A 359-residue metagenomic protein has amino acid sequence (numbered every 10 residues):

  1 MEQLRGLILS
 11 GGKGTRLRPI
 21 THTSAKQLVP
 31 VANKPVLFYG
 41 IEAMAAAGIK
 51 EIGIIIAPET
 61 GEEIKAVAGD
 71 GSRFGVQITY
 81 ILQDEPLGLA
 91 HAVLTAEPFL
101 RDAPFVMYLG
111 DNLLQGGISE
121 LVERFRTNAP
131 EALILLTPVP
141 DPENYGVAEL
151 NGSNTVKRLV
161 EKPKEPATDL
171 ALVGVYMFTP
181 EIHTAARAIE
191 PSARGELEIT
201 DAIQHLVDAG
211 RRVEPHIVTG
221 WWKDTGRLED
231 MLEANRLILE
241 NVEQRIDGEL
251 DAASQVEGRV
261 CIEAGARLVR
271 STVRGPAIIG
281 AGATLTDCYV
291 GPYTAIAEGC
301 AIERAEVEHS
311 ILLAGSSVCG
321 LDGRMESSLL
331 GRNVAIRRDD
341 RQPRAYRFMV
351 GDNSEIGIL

Functional and structural regions predicted by a protein language model:
M1, T155, E181, A188-L359: Left-handed beta-helix
M1-I8, R16-H22, V29-P30, K34-L109 (+5 more regions): Conserved N-terminal catalytic core of the sugar/cofactor nucleotidyltransferase
G12, D111, P138, R227: Active-site glycine-centered loops adjacent to acidic/histidine catalytic or metal-binding residues that shape
G12, E59, P180-E181, E229: Alpha-helix/helix-capping structural signal
L28, A148-L150, P215: A structural signal for short hydrophobic beta-strand segments in well-ordered beta-sheet cores
E51-A57, L136, I311, L329: Short internal beta-strands
I81-Q83, L135, H216-V218: Conserved beta-strand termini and adjacent loop/short-helix elements that scaffold enzyme active sites in alpha/beta
L114-E190: Conserved core of the sugar-phosphate nucleotidyltransferase
